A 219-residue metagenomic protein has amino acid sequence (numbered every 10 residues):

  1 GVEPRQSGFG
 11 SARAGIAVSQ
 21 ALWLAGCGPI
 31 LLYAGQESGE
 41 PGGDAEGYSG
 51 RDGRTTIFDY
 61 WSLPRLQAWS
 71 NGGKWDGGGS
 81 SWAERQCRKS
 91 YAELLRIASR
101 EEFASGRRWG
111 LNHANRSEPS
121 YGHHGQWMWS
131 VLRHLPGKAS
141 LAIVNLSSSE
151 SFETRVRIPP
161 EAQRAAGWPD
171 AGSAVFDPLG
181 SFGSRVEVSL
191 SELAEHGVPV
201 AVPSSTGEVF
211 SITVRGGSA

Functional and structural regions predicted by a protein language model:
G1-A174, G207: Loop/helix patches that line or flank the sugar-binding groove of alpha-linked glycan CAZymes
H134-P136, S148, L179-S181, T213-V214: Short, flexible beta-strand-to-coil junctions
K138-A139, E150, F182-V188, S218-A219: Short, surface-exposed beta-strand/loop "edge" segments at domain boundaries and coil↔beta transitions
R157-P159, P169, D177-L179, S191 (+2 more regions): A structural detector for beta-sheet-dominated domains
S173-G197: Solvent-exposed beta-strand/loop surfaces of large extracellular or lumenal domains
S189-A219: C-terminal beta-strand-rich structural cap/linker in extracellular carbohydrate-active enzymes
